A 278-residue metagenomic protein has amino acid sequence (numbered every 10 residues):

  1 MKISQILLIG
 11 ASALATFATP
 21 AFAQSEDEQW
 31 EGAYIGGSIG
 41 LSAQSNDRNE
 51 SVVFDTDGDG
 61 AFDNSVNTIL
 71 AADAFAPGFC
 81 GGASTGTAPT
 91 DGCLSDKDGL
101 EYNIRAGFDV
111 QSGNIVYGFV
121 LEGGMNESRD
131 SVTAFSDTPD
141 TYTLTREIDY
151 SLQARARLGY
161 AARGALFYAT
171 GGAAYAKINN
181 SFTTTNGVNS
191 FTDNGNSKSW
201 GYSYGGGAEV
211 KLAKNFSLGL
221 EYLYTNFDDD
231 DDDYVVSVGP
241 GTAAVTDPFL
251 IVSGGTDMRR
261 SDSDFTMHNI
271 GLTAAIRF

Functional and structural regions predicted by a protein language model:
K2-L7, T16-F278: Gram-negative outer-membrane beta-barrel domains
